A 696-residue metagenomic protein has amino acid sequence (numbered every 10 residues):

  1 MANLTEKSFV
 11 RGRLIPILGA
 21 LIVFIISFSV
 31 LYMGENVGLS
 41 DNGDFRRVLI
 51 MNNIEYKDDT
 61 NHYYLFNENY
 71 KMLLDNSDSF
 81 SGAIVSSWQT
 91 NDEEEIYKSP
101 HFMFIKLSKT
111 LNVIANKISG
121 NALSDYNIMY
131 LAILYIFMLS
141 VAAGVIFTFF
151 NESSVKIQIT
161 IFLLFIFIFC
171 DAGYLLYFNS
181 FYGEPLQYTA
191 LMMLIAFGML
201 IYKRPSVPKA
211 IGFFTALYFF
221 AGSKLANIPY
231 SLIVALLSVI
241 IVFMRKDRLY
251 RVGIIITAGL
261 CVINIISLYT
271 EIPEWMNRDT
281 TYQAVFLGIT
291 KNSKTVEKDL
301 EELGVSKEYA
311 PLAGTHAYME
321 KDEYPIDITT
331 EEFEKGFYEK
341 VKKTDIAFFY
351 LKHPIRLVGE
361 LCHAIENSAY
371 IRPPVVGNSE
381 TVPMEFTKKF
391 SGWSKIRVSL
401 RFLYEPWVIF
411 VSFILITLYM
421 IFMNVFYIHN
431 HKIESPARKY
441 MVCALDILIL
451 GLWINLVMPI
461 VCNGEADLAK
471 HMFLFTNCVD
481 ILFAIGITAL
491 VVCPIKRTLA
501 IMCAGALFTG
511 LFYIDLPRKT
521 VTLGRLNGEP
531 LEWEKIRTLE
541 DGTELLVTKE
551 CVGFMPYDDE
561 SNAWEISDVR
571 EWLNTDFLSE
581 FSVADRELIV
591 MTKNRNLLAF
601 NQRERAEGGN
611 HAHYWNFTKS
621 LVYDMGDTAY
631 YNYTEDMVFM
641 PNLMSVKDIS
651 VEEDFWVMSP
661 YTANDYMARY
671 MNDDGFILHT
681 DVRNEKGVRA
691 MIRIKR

Functional and structural regions predicted by a protein language model:
A2-E35, H101-T290, R401-I495: Hydrophobic transmembrane helix bundles of membrane-integrated enzymes that assemble and modify cell-envelope
G12-S77, L260-E271, T509-G510: Transmembrane signal-anchor helices characteristic of membrane glycosylation enzymes that use polyprenol
L49-E93, P273-P383: Membrane-proximal stem/loop segments at transmembrane-domain junctions that anchor or position
S108-V141, A364-G392, T575-Y614: Extracellular-facing segments of soluble proteins and assemblies that are Gly/Ser/Thr-biased and enriched in aromatics
C362-S379, I487-R497, V552-M555: Short linear, low-complexity motifs centered on an aromatic residue
G377-V398, Y404-S412, Y440: Small-residue-rich helix-loop
M502-G510: Sec-dependent N-terminal signal peptides of Gram-positive bacterial secreted proteins and lipoproteins
I514-R696: Collagenous Gly-X-Y triple-helix signature in extracellular proteins
